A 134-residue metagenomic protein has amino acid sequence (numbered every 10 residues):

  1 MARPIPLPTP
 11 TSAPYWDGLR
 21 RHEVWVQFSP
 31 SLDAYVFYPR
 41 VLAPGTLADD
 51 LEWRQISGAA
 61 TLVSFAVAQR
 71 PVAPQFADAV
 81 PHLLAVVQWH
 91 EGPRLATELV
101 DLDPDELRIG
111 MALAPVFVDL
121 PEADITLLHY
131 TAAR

Functional and structural regions predicted by a protein language model:
M1-V24, T131-R134: A broadly conserved sequence feature marking short terminus-proximal activation segments in nucleic acid-centric
R20-S57: Cys/His-rich short segments
F65-P71, V118-P121: Short, conserved beta-turn/loop elements at beta-strand boundaries and strand-helix junctions
P74-V80, E122: Gly/Ser-enriched beta-turn/beta-hairpin loop segments
A79-L95: Short, basic/aromatic beta-hairpin or loop at an interaction surface
H90-G92, A96-R134: Well-ordered alpha/beta subsegment
